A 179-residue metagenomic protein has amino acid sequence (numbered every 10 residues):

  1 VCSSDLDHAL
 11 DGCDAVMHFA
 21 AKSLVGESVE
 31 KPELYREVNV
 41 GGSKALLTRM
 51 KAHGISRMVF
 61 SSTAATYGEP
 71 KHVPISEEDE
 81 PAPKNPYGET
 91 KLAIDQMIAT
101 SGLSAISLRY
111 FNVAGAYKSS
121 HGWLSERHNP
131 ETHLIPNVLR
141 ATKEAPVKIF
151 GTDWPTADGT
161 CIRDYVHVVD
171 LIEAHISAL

Functional and structural regions predicted by a protein language model:
V1-S3: Short, small-residue-biased leader/transition segments that mark boundaries at the very start of proteins
L6-E37: NAD(P)H-binding glycine-rich loop region in Rossmannoid oxidoreductase-like domains and their noncatalytic homologs
H8-A9, R49, M97, A141: CheY-like receiver
H18, R57-S62, T66, I106-R109 (+2 more regions): Structural signature of the Rossmann-like NAD(P)-dependent dehydrogenase/reductase core
A21-E27, T63-T66, G115-K118, W154: Active-site proximal helix/loop that lines the substrate pocket of Rossmann-like NAD(P)-dependent oxidoreductase domains
E30-T48, A52, S56-R57, T66-A114 (+1 more regions): Catalytic helix-loop patch of NAD(P)-dependent Rossmann-fold dehydrogenases
Q96-I176: NAD(P)-dependent short-chain dehydrogenase/reductase
